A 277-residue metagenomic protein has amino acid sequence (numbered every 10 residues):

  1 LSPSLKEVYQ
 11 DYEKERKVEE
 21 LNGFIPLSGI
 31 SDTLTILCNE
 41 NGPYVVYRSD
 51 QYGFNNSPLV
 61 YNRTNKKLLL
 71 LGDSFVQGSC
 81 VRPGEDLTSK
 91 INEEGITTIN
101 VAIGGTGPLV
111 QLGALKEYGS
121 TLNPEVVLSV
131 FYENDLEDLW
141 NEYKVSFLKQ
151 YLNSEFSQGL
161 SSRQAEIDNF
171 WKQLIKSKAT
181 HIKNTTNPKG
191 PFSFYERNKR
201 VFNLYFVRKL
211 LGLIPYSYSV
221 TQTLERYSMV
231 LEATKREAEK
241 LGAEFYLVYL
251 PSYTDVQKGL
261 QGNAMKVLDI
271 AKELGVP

Functional and structural regions predicted by a protein language model:
L1-E94, G190, N198-N203, M265: Membrane/wall-proximal cationic-aromatic binding patches
R48, R82, G105, L109 (+1 more regions): Conserved phosphate-coordination/catalytic loops
F54-N55, E85, Q111-G119, M229-A233 (+1 more regions): Alpha-helical scaffolding within the catalytic cores of extracellular/periplasmic polymer-degrading hydrolases
R63, S120-N123, E239-A243: Glycine-rich phosphate-binding loop signature in dinucleotide/nucleotide-binding domains
K67-L69, Q77-F156: Conserved SGNH/GDSL esterase-like catalytic core that processes O-acyl groups on lipids and polysaccharides
T97, G275-P277: Conserved beta-strand segments of alpha/beta enzyme cores
Y132-E273: Serine-dependent acyl-ester chemistry module
